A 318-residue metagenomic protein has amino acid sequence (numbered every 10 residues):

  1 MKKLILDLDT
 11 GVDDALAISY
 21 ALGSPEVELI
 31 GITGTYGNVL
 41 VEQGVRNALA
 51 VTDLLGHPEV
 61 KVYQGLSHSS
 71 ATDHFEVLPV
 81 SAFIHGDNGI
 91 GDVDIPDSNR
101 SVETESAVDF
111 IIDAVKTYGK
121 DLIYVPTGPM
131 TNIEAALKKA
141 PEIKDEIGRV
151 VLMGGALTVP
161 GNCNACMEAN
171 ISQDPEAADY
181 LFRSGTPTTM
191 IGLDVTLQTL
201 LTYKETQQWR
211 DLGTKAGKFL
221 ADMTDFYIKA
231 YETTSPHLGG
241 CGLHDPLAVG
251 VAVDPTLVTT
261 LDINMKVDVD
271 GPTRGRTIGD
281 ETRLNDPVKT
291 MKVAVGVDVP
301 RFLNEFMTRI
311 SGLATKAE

Functional and structural regions predicted by a protein language model:
M1, Y20-E28, S172-E176, I191-E318: Conformational coupling and interaction surfaces
M1-L8, Q64-A71, I90-D92, T131-L137 (+2 more regions): Short, mixed-charge, low-aromatic patches
K2-L8, V12-A50, P58, I95-L197 (+1 more regions): Active-site histidine-anchored catalytic micro-motif
D14, H85-D87, N132, H244: Histidine-centered active-site/metal-ligand motif
L16-I18, Q43-G44, D73-F75, C163 (+2 more regions): Short, glycine/acidic-enriched capping/hinge loops at junctions between secondary-structure elements
V45-L49, L54-T117, K289-D298, F302 (+1 more regions): Metal-dependent C-N hydrolase catalytic cores
V62, L181, V249: A residue-level signal for conserved active-site and pocket-lining positions in enzyme catalytic cores
